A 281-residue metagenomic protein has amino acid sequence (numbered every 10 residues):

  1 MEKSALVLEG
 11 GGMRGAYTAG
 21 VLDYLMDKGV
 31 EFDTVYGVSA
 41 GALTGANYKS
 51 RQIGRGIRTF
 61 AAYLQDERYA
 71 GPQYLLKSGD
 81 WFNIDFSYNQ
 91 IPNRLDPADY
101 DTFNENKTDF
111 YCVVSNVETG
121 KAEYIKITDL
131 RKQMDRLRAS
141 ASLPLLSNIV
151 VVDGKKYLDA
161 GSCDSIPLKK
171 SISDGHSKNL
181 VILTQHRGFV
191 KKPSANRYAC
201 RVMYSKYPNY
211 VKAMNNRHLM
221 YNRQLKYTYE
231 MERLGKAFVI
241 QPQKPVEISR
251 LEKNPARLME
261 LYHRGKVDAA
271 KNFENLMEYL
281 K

Functional and structural regions predicted by a protein language model:
M1-V38, A46-K281: Patatin-like phospholipase
